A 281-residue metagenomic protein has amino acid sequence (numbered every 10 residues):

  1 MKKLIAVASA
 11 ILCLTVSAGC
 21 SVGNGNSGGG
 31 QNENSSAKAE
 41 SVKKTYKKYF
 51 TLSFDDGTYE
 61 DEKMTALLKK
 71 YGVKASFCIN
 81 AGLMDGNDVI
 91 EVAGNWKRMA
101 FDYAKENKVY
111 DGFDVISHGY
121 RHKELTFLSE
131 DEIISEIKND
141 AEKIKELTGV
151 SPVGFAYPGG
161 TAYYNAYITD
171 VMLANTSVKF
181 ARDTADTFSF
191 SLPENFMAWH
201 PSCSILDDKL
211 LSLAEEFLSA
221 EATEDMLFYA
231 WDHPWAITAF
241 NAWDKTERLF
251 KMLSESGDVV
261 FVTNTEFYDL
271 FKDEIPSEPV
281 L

Functional and structural regions predicted by a protein language model:
K2-G23: Sec-dependent N-terminal signal peptides of Gram-positive bacterial secreted proteins and lipoproteins
S17-A39: Sec-dependent signal peptide cleavage junction
K38-E62, P201-C203: Boundary/entry segment of secreted carbohydrate-active catalytic domains
E40-K44, K70, D85-G86, K145-E146 (+4 more regions): C-terminal domain-boundary segment and adjacent tail
K63-L67, Y167-V171, K245-L249: A short acidic, amphipathic alpha-helical/loop segment
Y71-Y167, T176-S177, A185-W199, C203 (+2 more regions): Metal-dependent polysaccharide deacetylase catalytic core of the NodB/CE4 family, i.e., the active-site-bearing domain
E130-S135, D208-L211, F240-W243, E247: Non-membrane alpha-helical structural segments and their capping/turn regions in soluble enzymes
K209-E221: A short, acidic, amphipathic alpha-helical segment used as a generic capping/interface helix at domain edges
